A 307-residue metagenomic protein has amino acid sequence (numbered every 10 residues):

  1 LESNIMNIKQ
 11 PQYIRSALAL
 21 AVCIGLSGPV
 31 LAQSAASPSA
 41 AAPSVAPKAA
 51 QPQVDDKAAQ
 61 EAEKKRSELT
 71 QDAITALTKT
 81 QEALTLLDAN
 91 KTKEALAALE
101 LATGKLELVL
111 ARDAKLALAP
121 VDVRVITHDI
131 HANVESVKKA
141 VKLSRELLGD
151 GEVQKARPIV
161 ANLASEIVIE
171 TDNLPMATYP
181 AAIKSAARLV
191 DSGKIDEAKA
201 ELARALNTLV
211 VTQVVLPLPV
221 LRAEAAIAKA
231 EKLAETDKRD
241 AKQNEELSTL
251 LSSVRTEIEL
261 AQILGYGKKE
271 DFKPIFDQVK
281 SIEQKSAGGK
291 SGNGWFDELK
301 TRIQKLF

Functional and structural regions predicted by a protein language model:
L1-I5: Short, Lys/Arg-enriched N-terminal segments with co-localized hydrophobic residues within the first ~10-30 amino acids
M6-Q33: Gram-negative bacterial Sec-dependent N-terminal signal peptides
N7-Q10, G25-L26, T78, S286-N293: Extended interaction regions within the primary functional domain
S34-Q154, I159: N-terminal Sec/ER secretory leader and immediately downstream segment of secreted/extracellular precursors
I126-F276: Extended amphipathic alpha-helical interaction segments
G265-F307: A cross-kingdom marker for long, charged
